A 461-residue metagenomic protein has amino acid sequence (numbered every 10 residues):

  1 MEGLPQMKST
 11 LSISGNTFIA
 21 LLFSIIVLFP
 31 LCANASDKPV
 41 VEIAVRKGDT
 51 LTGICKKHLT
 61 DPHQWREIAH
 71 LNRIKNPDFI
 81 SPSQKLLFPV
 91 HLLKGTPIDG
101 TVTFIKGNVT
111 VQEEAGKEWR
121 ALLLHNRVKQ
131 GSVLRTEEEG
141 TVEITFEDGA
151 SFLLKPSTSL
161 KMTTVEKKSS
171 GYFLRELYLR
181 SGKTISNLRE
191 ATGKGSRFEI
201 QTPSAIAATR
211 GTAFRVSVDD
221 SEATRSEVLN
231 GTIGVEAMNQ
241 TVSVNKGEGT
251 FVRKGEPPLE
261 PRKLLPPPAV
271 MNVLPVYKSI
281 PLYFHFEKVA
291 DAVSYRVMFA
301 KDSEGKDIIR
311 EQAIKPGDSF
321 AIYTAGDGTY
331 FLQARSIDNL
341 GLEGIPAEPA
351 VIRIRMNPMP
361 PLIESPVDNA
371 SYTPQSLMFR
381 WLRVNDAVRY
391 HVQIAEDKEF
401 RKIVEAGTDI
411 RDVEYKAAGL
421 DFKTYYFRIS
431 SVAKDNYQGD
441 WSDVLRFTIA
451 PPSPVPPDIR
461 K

Functional and structural regions predicted by a protein language model:
A35-L59: Primarily a LysM-type cell-wall glycan-binding module
S36-D37, K57-P97: Extracellular LysM carbohydrate-binding repeats and other cell-envelope/extracellular binding modules
S81-K85, V90-I280, P456-R460: Flexible, surface-exposed loop/linker segments and immediately adjacent secondary-structure boundaries
L282-D291, L377-A387: Conserved aromatic anchor
S294-D307, A387-E405: Extracellular low-complexity, O-glycosylation-prone stalks/linkers
R310-P316, E405-R411: Short beta-strand segments within Ig-like beta-sandwich modules, predominantly Fibronectin type-III
A325-L340, G419-D435: Beta-strand-rich modules
L340-I354, K434-P452: Extracellular fibronectin type III
